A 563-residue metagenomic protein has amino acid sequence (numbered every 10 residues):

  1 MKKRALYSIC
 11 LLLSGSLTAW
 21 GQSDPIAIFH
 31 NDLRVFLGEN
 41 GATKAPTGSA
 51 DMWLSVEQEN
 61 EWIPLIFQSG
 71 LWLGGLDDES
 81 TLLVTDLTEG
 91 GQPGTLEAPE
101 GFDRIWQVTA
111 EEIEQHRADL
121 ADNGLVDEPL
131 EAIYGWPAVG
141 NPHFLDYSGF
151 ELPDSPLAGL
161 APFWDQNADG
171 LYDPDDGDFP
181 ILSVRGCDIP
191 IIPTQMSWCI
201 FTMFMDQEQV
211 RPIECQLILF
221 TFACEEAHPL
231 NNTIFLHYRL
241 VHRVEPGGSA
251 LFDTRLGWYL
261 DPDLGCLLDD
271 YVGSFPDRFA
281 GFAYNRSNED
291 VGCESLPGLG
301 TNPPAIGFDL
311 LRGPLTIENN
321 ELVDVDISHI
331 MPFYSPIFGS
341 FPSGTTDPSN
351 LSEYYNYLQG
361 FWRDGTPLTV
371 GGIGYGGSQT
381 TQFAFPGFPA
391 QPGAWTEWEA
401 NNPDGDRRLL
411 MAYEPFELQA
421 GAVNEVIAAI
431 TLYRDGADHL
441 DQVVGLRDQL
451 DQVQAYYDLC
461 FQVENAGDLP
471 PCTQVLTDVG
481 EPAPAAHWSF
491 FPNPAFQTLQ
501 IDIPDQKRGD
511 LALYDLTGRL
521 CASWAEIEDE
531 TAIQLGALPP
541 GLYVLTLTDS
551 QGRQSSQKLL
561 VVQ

Functional and structural regions predicted by a protein language model:
M1-P25, L476-G480: Bacterial Sec-dependent N-terminal signal peptides
S16, A168, A420, F491-P492: Single, functionally critical "micro-switch" positions that shape active/binding sites and transmembrane helices
Q22-V475: A long-range scaffold signal marking pre-active-site subdomains of enzyme folds
L160, H237, G480, D510 (+1 more regions): Conserved beta-strand and immediately adjacent loop positions that scaffold enzyme active sites
V463-F491, Q506: Residue-level detector of functionally pivotal "anchor" positions at catalytic/ligand-binding pockets or at interdomain
A483-Q563: C-terminal outer-membrane/trafficking sorting elements
